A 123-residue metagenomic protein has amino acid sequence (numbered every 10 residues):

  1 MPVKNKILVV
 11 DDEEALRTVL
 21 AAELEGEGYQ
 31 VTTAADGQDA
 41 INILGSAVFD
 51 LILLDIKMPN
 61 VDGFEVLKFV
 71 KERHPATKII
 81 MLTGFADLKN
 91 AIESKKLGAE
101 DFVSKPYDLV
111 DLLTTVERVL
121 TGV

Functional and structural regions predicted by a protein language model:
E14-T32, V119: Two-component/phosphorelay signaling modules centered on CheY-like receiver
D36-D39, D62-E65: Acidic catalytic/metal-coordinating carboxylates
A47-L53: Active-site beta3 strand of CheY-like receiver
M58: Receiver (REC) domain active-site loop signature in two-component systems and cognate sites in sensor histidine kinases
F85-A86, L97: Short, conserved "switch-loop" micro-motifs in signal-transduction and mechanochemical regulators
K89, Y107-E117: C-terminal output helix
